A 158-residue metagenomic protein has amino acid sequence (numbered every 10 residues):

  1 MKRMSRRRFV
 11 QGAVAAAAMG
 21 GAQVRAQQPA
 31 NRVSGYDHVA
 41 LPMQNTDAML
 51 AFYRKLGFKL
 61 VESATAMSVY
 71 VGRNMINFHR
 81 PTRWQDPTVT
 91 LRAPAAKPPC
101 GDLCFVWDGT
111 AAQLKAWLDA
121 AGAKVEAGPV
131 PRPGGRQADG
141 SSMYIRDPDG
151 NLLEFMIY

Functional and structural regions predicted by a protein language model:
M1-A16: N-terminal secretory signal peptides and thylakoid transit peptides that target proteins across membranes
R6, T46, T110-A111, P148: Residues at or immediately preceding the N-termini of alpha-helices
A16-Q23: Hydrophobic h-region of N-terminal signal peptides that target proteins for export in Gram-negative bacteria
Q23-S34, L56-G109, K115-R146: Vicinal oxygen chelate
Y36-Q44, A48, R54-K55: Mature N-terminal segment immediately following signal peptide/propeptide cleavage in secreted/periplasmic
M49-R54, L118, G150: Conserved active-site tyrosine of GNAT-family acetyltransferases
P81, M156-Y158: Short beta->alpha transition motifs characteristic of CBS
